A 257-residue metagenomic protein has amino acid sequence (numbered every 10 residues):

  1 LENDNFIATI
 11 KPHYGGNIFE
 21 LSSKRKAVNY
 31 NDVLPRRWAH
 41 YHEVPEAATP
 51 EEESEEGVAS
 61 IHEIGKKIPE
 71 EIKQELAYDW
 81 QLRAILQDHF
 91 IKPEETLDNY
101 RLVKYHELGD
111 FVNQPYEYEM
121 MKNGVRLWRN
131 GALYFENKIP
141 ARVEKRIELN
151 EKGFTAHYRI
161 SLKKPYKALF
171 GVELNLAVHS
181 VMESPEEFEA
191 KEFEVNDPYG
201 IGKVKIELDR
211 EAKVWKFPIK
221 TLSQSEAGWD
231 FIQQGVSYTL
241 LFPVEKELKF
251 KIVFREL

Functional and structural regions predicted by a protein language model:
L1-F6, S23-R37, D98-E144, E148-H157 (+3 more regions): Beta-strand-rich recognition/accessory modules
N3, I10-P12, L174: Active-site proximal loops enriched in glycine and acidic residues that flank catalytic Cys/His/Asp and coordinate
I7-E119, W128-N130: Acidic-aromatic substrate-binding/catalytic surfaces of carbohydrate-active enzymes
Y14, L162-K164: Short loop/turn positions at the edges of beta-strands in beta-sheet-rich folds
K167-A177: Surface-exposed beta-strand/loop patches in extracellular or lumenal glycoproteins
L176-E187: Short aromatic-acidic-glycine turn motif
A190-F193: Charged, E/D/K/R/S-rich low-complexity terminal regions of large eukaryotic assembly subunits
